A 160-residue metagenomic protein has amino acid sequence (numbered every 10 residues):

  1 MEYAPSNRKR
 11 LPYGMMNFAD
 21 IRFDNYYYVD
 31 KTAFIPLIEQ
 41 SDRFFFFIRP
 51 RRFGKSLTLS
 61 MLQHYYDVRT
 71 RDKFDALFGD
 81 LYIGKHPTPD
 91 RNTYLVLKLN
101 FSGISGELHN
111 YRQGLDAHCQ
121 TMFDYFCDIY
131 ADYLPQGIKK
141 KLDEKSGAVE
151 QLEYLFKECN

Functional and structural regions predicted by a protein language model:
M1-N160: Phosphate-binding site recognition
